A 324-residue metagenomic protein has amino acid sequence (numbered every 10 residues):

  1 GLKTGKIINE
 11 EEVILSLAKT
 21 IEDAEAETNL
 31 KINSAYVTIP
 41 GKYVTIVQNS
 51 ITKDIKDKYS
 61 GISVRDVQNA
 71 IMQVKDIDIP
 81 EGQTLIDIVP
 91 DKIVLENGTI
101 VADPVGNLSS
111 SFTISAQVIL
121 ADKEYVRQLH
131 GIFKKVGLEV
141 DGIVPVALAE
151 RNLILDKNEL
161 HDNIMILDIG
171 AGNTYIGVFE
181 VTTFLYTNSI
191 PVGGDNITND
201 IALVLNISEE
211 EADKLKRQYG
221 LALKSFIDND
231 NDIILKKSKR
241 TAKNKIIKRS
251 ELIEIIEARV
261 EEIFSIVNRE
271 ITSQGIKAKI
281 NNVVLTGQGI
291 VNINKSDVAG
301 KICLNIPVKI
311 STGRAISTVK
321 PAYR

Functional and structural regions predicted by a protein language model:
G1-I166, T183-L185, S208-E210, K214-I253 (+1 more regions): Nucleotide/phosphate-binding catalytic cleft detector across ATP-hydrolyzing and phosphate-transferring enzymes
V37, F133, D168, I201 (+2 more regions): Residue-level signature of catalytic and energy-coupling elements of molecular machines, predominantly ATP/GTP-dependent
I39-P40, I166-N173, F179-T182, P191-D195 (+1 more regions): A short acidic Gly-Thr/Ser loop motif
K134, E159, T272, V298-N305: Short, solvent-exposed amphipathic alpha-helical segments in soluble enzyme and RNA/protein-processing domains
P191-A212: A conserved active-site cap/scaffold subdomain adjacent to cofactor or substrate pockets
L221-L223, A278-I302: Glycine-rich phosphate-binding loops at beta-strand->alpha-helix junctions
R259-N268: A general structural motif
K309-R324: Glycine-rich phosphate-binding/hydrolytic loop that grips phosphoryl groups
